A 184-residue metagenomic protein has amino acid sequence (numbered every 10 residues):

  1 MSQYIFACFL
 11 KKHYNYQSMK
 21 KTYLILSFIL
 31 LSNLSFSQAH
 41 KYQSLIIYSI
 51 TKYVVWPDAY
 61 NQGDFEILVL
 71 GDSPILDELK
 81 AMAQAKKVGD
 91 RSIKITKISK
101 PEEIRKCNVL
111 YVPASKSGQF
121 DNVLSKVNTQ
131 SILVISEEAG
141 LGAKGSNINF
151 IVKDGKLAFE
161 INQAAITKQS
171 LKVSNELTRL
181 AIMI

Functional and structural regions predicted by a protein language model:
M1-M19: N-terminal secretory signal peptides that target proteins for export/translocation
Q3, L31-N33: Generic signature of intrinsically disordered, low-complexity, basic-rich segments and short cationic peptides
A7-K11, I29, S37: Compositionally biased, low-structure terminal segments
H13-Y23, F36-I184: Short hydrophobic alpha-helices and adjacent helix-cap/hinge residues
T22-L31: Sec-dependent N-terminal signal peptides
